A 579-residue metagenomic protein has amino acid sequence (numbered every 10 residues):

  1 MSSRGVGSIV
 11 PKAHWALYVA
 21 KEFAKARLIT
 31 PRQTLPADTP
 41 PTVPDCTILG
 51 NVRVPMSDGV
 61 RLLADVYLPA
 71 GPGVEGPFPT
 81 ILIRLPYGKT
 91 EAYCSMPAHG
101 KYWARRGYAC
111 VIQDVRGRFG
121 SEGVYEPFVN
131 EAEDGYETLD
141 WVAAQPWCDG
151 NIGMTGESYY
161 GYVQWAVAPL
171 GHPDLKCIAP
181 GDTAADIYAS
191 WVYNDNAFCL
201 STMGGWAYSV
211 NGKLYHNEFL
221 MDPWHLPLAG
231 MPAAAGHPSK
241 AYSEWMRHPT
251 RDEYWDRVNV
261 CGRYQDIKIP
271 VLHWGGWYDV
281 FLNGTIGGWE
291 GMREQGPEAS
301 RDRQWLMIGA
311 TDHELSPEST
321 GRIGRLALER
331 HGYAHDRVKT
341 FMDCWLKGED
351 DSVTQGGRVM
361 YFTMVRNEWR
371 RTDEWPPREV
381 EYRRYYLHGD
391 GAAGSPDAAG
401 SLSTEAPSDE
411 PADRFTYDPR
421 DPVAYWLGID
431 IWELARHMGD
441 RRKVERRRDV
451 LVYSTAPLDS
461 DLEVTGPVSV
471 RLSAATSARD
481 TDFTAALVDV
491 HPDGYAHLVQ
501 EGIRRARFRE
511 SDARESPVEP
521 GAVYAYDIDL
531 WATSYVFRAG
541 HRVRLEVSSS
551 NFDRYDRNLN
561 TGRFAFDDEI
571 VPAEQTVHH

Functional and structural regions predicted by a protein language model:
S2-F23, P97, R105, A166-D266: Accessory cap/linker subdomain of secreted extracellular hydrolases
R4-T34, T39, I48-R53, S300 (+4 more regions): Glycine/threonine-rich phosphate-binding loop and adjacent beta-strand/alpha-helix elements that clamp
S57-G71: A short loop-to-beta-strand scaffold at the N-terminal edge of the catalytic core in hydrolase folds
A70-A144, V192-Y193, P317-L326, E445-R447 (+5 more regions): Cap/lid segment of the alpha/beta-hydrolase catalytic domain
P146-Y159: Alpha/beta-hydrolase fold nucleophile elbow
T155, Y162-D222, W277-Y278, G296-T340: A catalytic-pocket lid/entrance helix-loop region that shapes and gates access to the active site across common
I267, H273-G275: Short beta-strand/loop motif that positions the catalytic acidic residue of the alpha/beta-hydrolase fold
N283-Q304, F566: Active-site-adjacent alpha-helix of alpha/beta-hydrolase-fold enzymes
